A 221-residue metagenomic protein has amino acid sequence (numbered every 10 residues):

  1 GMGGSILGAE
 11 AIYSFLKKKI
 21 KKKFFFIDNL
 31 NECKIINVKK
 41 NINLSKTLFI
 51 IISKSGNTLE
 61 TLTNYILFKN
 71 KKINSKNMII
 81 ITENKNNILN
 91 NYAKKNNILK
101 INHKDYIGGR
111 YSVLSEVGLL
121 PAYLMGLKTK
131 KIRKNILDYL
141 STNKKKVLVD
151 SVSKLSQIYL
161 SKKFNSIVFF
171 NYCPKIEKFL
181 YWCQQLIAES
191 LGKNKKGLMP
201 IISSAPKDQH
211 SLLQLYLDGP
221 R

Functional and structural regions predicted by a protein language model:
M2-K144: Glycine-rich phosphate-binding loops that contact phosphosugars or nucleotide phosphates
L127-K131, S141-R221: Acidic catalytic cores of enzymes that act on phosphate-bearing nucleotides/polynucleotides
